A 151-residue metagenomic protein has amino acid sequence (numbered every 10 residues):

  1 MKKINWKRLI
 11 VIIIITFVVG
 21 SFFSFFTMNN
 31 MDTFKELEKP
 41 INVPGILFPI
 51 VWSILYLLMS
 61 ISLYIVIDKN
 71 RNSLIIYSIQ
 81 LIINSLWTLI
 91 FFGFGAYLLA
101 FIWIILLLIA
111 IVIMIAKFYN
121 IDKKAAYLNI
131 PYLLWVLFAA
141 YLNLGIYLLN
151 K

Functional and structural regions predicted by a protein language model:
M1-I14: N-terminal membrane topogenic signal
T16-M31: Alpha-helical transmembrane segments of multi-pass membrane proteins
M28-I41, L149-K151: Membrane-interface helix termini and inter-helical loops of multi-pass transporters
V43-L57, G95-L106: Membrane-interface loop-to-helix entry segments
W52-L63, Q80-I83: Core segments of transmembrane alpha-helices that mediate helix-helix packing or line hydrophobic substrate/ligand
L89-L99, Y147-K151: Membrane-interface helix caps and helix-loop-helix hairpins in membrane proteins
F91-Y97, I113-Y127: Membrane-helix boundary connector in multi-pass membrane proteins
K124-K151: Terminal transmembrane helical module of multi-pass membrane proteins
